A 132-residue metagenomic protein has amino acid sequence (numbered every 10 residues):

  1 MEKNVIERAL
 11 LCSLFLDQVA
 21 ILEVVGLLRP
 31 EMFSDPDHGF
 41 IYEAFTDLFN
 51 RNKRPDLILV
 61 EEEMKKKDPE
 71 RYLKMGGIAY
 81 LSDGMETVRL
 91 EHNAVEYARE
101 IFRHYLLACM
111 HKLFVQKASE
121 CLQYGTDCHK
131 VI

Functional and structural regions predicted by a protein language model:
M1-Y105: Noncatalytic partner-interaction/assembly domains of nucleic-acid and motor enzyme complexes, especially the accessory
L106-F114: Hydrophobic alpha-helical hairpins/lids featuring a short glycine-rich hinge
K112, E120-I132: Non-catalytic interaction/clamp surfaces of large macromolecular machines
